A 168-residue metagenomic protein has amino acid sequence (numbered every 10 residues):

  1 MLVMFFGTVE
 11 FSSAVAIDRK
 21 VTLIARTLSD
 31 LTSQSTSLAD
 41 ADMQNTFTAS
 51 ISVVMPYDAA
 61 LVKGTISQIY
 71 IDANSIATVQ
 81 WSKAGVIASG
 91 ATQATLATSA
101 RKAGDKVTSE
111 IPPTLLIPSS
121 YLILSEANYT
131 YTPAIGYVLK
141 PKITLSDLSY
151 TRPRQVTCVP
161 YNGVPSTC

Functional and structural regions predicted by a protein language model:
M1-S13: N-terminal single-pass transmembrane signal-anchor helix
F11-I24, S37-M43: Membrane-proximal amphipathic alpha-helices that sit immediately adjacent to an N-terminal transmembrane/signal-anchor
R26-C168: Short, conserved structural patches
